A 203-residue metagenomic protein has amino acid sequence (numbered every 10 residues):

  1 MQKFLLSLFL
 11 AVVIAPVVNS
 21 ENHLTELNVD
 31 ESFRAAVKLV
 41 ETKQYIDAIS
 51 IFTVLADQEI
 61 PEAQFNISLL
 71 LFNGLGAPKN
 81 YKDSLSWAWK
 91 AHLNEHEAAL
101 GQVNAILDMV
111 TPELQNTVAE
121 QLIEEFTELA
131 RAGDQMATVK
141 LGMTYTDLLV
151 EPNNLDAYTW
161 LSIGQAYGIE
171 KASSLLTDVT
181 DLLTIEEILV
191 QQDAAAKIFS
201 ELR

Functional and structural regions predicted by a protein language model:
N28-Q58: Alpha-helical segment of the N-proximal tetratricopeptide repeat
S32-L39, V54, N66-N73, Q102-M109 (+2 more regions): Hydrophobic face of amphipathic alpha-helices that form TPR/SEL1-like repeat modules and related alpha-solenoid
R34-E41, T53, E97-M136: Alpha-helical adaptor scaffolds
E41-K43, D57-Q58, L71, L75-K79 (+7 more regions): Short coil/turn and helix-start
T117, E125-L129, D134, K171-R203: Terminal, low-structured helical/coil segments at or just beyond the last alpha-helical repeat
